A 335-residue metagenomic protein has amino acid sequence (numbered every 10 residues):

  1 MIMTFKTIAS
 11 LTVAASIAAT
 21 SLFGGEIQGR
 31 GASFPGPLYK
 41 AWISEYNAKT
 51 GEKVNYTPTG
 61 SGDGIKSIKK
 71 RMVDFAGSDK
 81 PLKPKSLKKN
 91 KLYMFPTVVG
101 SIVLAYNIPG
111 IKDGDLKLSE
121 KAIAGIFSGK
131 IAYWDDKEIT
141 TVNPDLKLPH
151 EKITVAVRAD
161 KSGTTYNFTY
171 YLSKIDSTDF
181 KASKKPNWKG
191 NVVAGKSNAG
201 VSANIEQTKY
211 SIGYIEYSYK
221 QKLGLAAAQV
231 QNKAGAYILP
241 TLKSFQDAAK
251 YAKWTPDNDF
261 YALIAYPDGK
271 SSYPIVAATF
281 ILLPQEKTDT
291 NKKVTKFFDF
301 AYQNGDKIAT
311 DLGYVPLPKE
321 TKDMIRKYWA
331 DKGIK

Functional and structural regions predicted by a protein language model:
M1-T12: Bacterial N-terminal signal peptides that target proteins for export
S10-S21: Bacterial N-terminal signal peptides
L22-K335: Flexible loop/hinge segments at secondary-structure junctions
